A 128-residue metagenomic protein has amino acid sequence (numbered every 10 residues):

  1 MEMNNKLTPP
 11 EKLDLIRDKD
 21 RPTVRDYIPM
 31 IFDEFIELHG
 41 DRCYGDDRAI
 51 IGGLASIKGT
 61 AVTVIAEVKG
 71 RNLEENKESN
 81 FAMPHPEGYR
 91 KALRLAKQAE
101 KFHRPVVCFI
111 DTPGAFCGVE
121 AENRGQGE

Functional and structural regions predicted by a protein language model:
M1-E128: Terminal-region recognition feature
